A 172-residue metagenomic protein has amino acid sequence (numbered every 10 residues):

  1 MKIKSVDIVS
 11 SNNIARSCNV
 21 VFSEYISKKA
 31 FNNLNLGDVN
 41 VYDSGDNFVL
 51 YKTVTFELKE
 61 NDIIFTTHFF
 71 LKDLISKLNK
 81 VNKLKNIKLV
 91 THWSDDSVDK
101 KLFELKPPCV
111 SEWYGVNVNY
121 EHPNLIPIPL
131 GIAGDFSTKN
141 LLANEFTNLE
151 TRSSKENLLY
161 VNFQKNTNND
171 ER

Functional and structural regions predicted by a protein language model:
K2-R172: Nucleotide-sugar donor-binding catalytic core of glycosyltransferases
